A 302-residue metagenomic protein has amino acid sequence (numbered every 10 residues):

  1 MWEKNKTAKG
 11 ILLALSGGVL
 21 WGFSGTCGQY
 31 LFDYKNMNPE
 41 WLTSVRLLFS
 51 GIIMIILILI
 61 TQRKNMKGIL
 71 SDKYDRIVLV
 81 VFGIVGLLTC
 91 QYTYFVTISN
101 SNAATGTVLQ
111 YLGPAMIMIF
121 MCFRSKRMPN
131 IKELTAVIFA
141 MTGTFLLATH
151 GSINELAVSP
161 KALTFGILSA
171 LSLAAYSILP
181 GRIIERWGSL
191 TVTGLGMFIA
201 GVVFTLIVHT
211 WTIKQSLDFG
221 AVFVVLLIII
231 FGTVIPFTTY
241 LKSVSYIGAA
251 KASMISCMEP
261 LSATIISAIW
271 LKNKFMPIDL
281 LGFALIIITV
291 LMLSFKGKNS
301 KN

Functional and structural regions predicted by a protein language model:
M1-S44, E155-R182, N302: Glycine-/small-residue-enriched transmembrane alpha-helix faces in small-molecule transporters and effluxers
W2-K4, L47, A148-H150, A221-F223 (+1 more regions): C-terminal-most transmembrane helix of multi-pass membrane proteins
A8-L13, E40-I60, V81, E133-T142 (+2 more regions): Hydrophobic alpha-helical transmembrane segments of multi-pass integral membrane proteins, especially transporters
G18, V45, L87, Q91 (+3 more regions): Helix-helix packing/entry segments at the starts of transmembrane helices
L31, L42, R46, T97 (+8 more regions): Hydrophobic/aromatic residues within transmembrane alpha-helices of multi-pass small-molecule transporters
F49, I53, L109-F123, I138-F139 (+4 more regions): Alpha-helical transmembrane segments of compact multi-pass small-molecule transporters, enriched in specific families
T61-A104, L146, I229-I247: Specific transmembrane alpha-helical segments of multi-pass solute transporters/efflux pumps, especially DMT/EamA
Q110, K126-L146, L156, P160-L163 (+2 more regions): Loop-to-transmembrane alpha-helix entry segments
